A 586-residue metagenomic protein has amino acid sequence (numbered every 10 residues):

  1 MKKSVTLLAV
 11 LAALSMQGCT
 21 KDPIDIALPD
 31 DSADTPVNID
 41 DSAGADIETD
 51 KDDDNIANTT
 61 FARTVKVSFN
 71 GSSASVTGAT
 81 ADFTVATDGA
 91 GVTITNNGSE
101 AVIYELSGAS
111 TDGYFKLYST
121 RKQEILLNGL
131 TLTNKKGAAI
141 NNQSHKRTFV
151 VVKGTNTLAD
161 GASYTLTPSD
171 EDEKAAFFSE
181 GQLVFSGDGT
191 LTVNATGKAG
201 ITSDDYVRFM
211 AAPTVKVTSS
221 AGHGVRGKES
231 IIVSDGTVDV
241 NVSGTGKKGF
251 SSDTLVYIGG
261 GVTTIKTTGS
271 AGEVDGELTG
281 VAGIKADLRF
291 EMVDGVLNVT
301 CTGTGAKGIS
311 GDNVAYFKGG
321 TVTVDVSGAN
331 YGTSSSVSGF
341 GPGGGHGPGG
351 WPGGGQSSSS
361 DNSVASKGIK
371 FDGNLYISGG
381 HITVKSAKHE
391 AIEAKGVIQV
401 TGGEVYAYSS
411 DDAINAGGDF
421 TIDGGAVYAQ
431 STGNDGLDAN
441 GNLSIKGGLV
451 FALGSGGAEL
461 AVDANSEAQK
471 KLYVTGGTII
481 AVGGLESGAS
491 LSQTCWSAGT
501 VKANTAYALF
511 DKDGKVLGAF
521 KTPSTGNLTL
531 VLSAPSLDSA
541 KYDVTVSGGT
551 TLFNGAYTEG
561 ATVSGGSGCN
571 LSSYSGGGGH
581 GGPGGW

Functional and structural regions predicted by a protein language model:
M1-K2, K247: Generic cytosolic/nucleocytoplasmic N-terminal low-complexity/intrinsically disordered segments
K2-A9: Sec-dependent signal peptide recognition, specifically the positively charged N-region followed immediately by
S15-G18: C-terminal motif of bacterial Sec signal peptides marking the signal peptidase cleavage site
T20-W586: A composition-driven surface/loop motif
